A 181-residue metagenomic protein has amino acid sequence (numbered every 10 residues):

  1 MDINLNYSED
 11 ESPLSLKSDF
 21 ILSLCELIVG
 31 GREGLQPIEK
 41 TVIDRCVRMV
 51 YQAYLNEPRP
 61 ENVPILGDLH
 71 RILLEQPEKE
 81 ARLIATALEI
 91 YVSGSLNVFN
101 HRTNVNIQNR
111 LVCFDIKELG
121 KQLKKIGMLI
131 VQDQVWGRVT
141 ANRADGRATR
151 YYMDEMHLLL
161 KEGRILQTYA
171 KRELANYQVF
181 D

Functional and structural regions predicted by a protein language model:
D2-V179: P-loop NTPase motor domains
